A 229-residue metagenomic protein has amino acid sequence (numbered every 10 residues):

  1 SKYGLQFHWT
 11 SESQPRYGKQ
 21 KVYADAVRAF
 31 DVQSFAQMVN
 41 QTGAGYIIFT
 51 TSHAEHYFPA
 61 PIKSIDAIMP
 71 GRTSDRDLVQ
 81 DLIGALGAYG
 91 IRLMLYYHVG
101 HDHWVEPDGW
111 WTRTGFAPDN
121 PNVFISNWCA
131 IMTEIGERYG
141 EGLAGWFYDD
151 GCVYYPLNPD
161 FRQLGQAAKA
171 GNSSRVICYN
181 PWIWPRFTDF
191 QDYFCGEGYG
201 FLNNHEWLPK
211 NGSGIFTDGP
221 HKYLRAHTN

Functional and structural regions predicted by a protein language model:
S1-N229: Mature catalytic domains of secreted/periplasmic carbohydrate-active enzymes
